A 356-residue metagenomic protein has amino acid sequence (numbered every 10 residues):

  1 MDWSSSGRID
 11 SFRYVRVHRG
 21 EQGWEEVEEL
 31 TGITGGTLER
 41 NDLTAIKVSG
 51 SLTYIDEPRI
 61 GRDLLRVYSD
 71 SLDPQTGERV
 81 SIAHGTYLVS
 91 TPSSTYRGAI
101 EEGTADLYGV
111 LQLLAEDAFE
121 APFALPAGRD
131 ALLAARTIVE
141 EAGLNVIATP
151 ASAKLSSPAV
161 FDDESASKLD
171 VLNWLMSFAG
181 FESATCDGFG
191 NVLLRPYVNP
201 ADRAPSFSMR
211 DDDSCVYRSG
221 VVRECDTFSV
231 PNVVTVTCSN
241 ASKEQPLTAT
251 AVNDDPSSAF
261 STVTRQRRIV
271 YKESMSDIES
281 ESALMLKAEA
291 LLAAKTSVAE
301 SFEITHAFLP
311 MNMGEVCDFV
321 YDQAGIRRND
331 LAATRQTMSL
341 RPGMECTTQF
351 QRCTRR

Functional and structural regions predicted by a protein language model:
M1-H18, N173, P196-P342: Acidic, small/polar-enriched beta strand-loop surface segments
D2, I55-V146: Surface-exposed cap/loop segments at beta↔alpha junctions
E21-W24, G77-R79, F189-G190: Detector for glycine-centered tight turns/loop "hinges" at secondary-structure junctions
G23-V67, L113-A118, L125-R129, V298 (+1 more regions): Extracellular/virion structural assembly segments
G35-E57, I100-L113, V236, T296-H306 (+2 more regions): Oligomerization/assembly interface segments of phage tail-like spikes and tubes
V48, L52, L107, A121-I147 (+3 more regions): Amphipathic, non-transmembrane alpha-helical segments in extracytoplasmic/periplasmic proteins
P92-G98, Q336-G343: Short, conserved beta-turn/loop elements at beta-strand boundaries and strand-helix junctions
R97-L114, P150-V230: Short beta-strand-centered interaction patches in the first periplasmic/extracellular domains of large envelope
